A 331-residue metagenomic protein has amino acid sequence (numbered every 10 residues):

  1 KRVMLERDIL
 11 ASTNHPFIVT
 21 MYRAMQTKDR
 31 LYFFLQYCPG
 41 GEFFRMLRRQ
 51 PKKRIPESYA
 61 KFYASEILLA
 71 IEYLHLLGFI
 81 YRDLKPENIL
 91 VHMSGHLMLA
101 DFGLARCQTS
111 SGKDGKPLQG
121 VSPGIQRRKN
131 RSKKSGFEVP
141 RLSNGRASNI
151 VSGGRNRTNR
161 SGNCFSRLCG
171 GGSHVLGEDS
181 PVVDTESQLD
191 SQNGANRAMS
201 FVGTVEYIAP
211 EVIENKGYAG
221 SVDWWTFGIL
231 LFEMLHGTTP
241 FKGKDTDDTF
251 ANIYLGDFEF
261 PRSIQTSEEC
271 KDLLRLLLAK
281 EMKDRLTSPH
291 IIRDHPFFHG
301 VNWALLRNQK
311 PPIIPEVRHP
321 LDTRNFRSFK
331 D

Functional and structural regions predicted by a protein language model:
K1-N14: Conserved N-lobe beta3->alphaC-helix segment of eukaryotic protein kinase catalytic domains
R23-A24: A short, aromatic-enriched beta-strand patch in the conserved N-lobe beta-sheet of the protein kinase catalytic domain
K28-Q36, F44-R45: A conserved loop-to-beta-strand element in the N-lobe of protein kinase catalytic cores that borders the ATP-binding
Y63-A64: Activation segment signature within eukaryotic-like protein kinase domains
S111-D190, S288-D331: C-terminal regulatory tails of eukaryotic serine/threonine kinases
N193-R197, E211-S221: Conserved end of the kinase activation segment
